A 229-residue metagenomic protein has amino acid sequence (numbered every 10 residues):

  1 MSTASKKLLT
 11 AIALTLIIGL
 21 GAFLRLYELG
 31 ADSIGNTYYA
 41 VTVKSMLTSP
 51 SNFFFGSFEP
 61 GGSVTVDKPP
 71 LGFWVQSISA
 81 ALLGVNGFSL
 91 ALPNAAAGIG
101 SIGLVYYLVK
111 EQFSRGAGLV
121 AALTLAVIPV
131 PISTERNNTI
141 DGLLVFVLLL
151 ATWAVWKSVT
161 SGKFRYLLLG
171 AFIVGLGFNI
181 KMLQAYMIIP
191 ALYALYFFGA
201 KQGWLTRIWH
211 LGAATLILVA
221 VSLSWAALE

Functional and structural regions predicted by a protein language model:
M1-E229: Membrane-integral, polyisoprenol-dependent glycosyltransferases of the GT-C/oligosaccharyltransferase superfamily
